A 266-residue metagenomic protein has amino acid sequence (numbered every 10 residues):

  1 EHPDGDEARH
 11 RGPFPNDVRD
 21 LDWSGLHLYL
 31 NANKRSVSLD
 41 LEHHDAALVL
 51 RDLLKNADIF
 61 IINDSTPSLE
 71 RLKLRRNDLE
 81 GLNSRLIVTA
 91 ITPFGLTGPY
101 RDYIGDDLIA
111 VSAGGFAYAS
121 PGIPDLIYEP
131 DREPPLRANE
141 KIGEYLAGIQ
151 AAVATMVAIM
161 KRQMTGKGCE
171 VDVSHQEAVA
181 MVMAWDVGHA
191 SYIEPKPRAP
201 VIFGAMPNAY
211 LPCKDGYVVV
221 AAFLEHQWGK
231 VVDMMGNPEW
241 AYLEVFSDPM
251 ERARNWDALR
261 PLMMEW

Functional and structural regions predicted by a protein language model:
E1-M164: N-terminal helix-loop segment corresponding to the beta1-alpha1 unit of nucleotide/adenylate-binding folds
R9-F14, V187-K196: Short Pro/Gly-enriched beta-strand edge/turn motifs at strand-loop
G25, V179-V182: Substrate-binding strand-loop-helix patch in Rossmann-like NAD(P)-dependent oxidoreductase/epimerase domains
H27, R198-F203, N208-Y210: Short Gly/Pro-enriched turn/cap motifs at secondary-structure boundaries
D40, I62, D172-V173, V220-A222: Active-site-adjacent beta-strand anchor residues
L96, E129-K141, Q163-V179, K196-F203 (+1 more regions): Conserved Rossmann-fold dehydrogenase catalytic segment
G114, P124, G148-C169, M181 (+3 more regions): Oxidoreductase and adenylate-handling cofactor-binding alpha/beta cores
P207-W266: Aromatic-enriched alpha-helical interface/lid elements that frame and gate functional surfaces
